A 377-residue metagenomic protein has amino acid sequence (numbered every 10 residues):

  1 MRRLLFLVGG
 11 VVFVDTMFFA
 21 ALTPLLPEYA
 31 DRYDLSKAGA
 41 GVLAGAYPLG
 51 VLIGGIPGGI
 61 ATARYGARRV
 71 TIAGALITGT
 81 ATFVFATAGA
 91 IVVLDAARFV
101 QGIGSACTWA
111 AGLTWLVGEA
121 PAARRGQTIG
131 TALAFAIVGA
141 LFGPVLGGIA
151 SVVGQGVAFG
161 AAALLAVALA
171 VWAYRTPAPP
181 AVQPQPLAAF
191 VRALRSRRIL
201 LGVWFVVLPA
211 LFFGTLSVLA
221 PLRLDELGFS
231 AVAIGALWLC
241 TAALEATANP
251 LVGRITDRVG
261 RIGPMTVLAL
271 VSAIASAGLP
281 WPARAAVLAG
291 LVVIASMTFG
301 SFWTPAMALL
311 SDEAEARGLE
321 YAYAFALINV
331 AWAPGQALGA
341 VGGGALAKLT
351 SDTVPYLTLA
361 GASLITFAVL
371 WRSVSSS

Functional and structural regions predicted by a protein language model:
M1, T176-V203: Juxtamembrane intracellular "pre-TM" segments in multi-pass secondary transporters
P48-I56, A140-L141, A242-P250, Q336-A337: Residue-level signature of mid-helix packing/kink "hotspots" within the transmembrane helices of 12-pass Major
I53-G89, T256-I262: Conserved MFS/SLC helix-loop-helix module at the cytosolic interface between two early adjacent transmembrane helices
A81, V92-V100, A286-A295: Paired small-residue
A97-A136: Cytoplasmic helix-loop-helix junction between adjacent transmembrane helices in 12-TM secondary transporters
C107-A120, F302-A316: Intracellular juxtamembrane helix-capping segments at the cytosolic ends of symmetry-related transmembrane helices
T131-Y174: Helix-loop-helix hairpin linking two adjacent transmembrane segments in secondary transporters
A163-V182, V369-V374: C-terminal membrane-cytosol helix-exit motif in multi-pass small-molecule transporters
